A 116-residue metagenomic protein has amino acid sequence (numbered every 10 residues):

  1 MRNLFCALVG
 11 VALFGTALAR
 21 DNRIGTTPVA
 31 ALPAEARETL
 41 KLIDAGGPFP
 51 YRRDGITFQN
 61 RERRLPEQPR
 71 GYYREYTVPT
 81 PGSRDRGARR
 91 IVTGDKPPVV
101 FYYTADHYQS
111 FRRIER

Functional and structural regions predicted by a protein language model:
M1-L4: Positively charged n-region of N-terminal signal peptides that target proteins for export
G10-V11: Short, linear, compositionally biased motifs with a strong N-terminal bias
F14-T16: N-terminal signal peptide c-region/cleavage motif recognized by signal peptidases
A19-E67: N-terminal secretory signal peptides
G47-R116: Functional cores of ribonucleases/endoribonucleases
